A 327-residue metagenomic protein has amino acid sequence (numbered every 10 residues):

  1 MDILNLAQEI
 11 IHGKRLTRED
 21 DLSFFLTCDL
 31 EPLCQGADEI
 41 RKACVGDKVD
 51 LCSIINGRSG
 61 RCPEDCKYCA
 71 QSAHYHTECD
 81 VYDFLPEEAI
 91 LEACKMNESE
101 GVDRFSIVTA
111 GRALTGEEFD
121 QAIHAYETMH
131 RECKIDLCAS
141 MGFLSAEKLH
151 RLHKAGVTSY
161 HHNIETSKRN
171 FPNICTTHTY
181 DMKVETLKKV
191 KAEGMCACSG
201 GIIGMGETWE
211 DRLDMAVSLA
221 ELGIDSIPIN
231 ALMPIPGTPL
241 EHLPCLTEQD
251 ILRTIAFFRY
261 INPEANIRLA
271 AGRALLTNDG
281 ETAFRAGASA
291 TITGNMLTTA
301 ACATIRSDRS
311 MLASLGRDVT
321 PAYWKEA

Functional and structural regions predicted by a protein language model:
M1-C28, A220-A327: Auxiliary Fe-S-binding modules of radical SAM enzymes
G13, A37, C66, I107 (+5 more regions): Conserved, mostly hydrophobic/aromatic
C34-Y75, Y82-S106: N-terminal pre-triad scaffold of radical SAM enzymes
D47-I54, R61-P63, K67-E78, I123-H130 (+4 more regions): Mobile, glycine- and charge-enriched loop segments and immediately flanking short secondary-structure elements within
H74-A93, N97-V190, M195-G200, D225-N230: Core AdoMet radical
F105, G111-T115, T186-E210, I229-P244 (+1 more regions): Conserved strand-turn element in the central/C-terminal portion of the radical SAM core barrel that lines
F119-T128, A155-H161, W209-D225, D279-G294: Short, electropositive alpha-helical surface patch
S140-S145, I202-A216: Active-site glycine- and acidic-residue-rich loops that bind and position anionic ligands or nucleotide-like cofactors
